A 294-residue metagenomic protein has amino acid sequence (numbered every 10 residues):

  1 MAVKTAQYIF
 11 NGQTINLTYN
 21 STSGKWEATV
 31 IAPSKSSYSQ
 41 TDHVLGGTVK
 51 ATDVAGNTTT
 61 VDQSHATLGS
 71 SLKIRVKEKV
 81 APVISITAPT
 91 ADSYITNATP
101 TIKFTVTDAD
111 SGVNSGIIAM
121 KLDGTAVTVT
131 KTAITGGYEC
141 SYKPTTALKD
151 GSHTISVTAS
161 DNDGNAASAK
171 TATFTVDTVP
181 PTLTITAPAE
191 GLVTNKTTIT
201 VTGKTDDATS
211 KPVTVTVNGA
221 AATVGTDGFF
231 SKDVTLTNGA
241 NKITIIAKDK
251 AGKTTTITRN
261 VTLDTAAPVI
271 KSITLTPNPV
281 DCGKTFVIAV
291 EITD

Functional and structural regions predicted by a protein language model:
M1-K4, D108-S115, D206-V215, D294: Extracellular acidic loop/turn motifs
S21-S34, I134-Y142, T226-F230: Aromatic sugar-binding surface patches on proteins that engage polysaccharides or sugar-phosphate polymers
A32-V44, P144-S152, D233-A240: Surface-exposed, short loops/turns at beta-strand junctions within beta-sandwich domains
L45-G47, I155, I243: Hydrophobic beta-strand segments within extracellular beta-sandwich modules
D53, H65-S85, T171-T184, R259-P268: Flexible, low-complexity linkers/stalks enriched in Thr/Pro that connect modular domains
A55-L68, D163-S168, K250-T256: Short, exposed coil/turn segments at beta-strand boundaries within extracellular/luminal domains
D92-A98, E190-T197, N278-K284: Short, solvent-exposed loop/linker segments at the N-terminal edge of repeated beta-sheet extracellular domains
